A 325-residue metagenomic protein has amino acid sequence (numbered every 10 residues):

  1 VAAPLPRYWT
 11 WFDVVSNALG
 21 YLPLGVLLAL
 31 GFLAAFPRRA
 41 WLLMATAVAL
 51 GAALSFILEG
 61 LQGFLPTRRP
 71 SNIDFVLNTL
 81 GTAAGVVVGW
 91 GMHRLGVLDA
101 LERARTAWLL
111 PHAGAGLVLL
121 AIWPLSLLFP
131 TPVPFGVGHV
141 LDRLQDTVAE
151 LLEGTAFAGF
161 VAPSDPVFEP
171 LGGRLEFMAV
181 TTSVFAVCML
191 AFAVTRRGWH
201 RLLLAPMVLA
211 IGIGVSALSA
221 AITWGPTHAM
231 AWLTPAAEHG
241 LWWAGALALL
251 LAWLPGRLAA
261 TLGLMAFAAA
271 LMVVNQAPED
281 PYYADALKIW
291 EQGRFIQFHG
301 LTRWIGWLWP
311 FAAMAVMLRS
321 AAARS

Functional and structural regions predicted by a protein language model:
V1-T67, N72, A83-S325: Bulky hydrophobic segments
V76-T79: Long, hydrophobic, well-ordered secondary-structure blocks that form the structural core and pocket-lining surfaces
